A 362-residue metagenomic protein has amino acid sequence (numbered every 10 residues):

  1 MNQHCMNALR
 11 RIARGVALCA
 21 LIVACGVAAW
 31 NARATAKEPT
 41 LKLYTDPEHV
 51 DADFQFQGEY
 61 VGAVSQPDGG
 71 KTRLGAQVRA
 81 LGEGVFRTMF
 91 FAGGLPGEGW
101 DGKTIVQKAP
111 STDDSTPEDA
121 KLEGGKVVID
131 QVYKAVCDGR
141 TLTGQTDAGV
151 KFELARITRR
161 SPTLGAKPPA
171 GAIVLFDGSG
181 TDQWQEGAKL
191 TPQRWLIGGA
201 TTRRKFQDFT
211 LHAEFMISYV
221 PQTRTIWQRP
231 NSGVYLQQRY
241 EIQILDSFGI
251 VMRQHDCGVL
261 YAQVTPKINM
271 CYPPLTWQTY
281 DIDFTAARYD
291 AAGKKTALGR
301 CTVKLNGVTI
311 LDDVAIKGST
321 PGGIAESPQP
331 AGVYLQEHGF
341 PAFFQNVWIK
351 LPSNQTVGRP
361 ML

Functional and structural regions predicted by a protein language model:
Q3-C19: Bacterial N-terminal signal peptides that target proteins for export
V16-A28: Bacterial N-terminal signal peptides
A28-A36: Signal peptide processing junction and immediate N-terminal pro/mature segment of secreted/exported proteins
T35-P47, A52, G70, R79-E83 (+1 more regions): Carbohydrate-interacting regions of secretory-pathway proteins
F54-E59: Mature N-terminal, pre-catalytic/accessory segment of carbohydrate-active enzymes
V64: Short, conserved "active-site rim" segments that organize catalytic pockets and cofactor/ligand binding
